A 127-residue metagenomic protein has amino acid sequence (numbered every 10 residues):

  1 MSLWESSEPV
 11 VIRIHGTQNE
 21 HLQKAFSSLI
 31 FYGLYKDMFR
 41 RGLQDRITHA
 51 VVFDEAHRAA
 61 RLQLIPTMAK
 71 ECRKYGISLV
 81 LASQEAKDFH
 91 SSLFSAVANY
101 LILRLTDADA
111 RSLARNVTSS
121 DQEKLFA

Functional and structural regions predicted by a protein language model:
M1-I77: P-loop NTPase motor domains
M68-A127: Conserved ATP-driven motor cores of ASCE-family P-loop NTPases powering translocation/secretion/packaging/pilus
